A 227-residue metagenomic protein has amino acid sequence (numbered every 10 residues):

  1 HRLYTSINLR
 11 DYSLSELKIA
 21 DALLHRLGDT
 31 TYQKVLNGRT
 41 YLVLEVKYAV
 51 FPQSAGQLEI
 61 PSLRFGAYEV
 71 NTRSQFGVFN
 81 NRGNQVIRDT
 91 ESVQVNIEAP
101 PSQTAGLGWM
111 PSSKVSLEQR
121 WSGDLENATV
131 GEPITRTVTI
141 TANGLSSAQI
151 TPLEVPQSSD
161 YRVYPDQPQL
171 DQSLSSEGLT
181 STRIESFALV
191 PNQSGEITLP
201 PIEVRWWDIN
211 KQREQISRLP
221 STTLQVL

Functional and structural regions predicted by a protein language model:
R2-L227: Surface-exposed interaction/ligand-binding surfaces
